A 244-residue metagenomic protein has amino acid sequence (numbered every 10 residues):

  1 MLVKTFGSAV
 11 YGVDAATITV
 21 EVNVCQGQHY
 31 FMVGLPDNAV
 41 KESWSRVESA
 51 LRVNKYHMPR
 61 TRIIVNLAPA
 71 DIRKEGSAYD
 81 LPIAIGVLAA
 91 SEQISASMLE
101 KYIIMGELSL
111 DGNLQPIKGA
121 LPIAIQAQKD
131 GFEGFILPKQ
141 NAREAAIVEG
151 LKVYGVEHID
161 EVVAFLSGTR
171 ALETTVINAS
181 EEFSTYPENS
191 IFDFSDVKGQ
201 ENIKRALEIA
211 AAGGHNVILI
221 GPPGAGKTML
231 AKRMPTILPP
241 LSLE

Functional and structural regions predicted by a protein language model:
M1-K232: Peripheral, non-AAA+ core regions of ATP-driven protein-machinery
T236-E244: Post-Walker A helix-loop "phosphate-sensing" segment adjacent to the P-loop in P-loop NTPases
